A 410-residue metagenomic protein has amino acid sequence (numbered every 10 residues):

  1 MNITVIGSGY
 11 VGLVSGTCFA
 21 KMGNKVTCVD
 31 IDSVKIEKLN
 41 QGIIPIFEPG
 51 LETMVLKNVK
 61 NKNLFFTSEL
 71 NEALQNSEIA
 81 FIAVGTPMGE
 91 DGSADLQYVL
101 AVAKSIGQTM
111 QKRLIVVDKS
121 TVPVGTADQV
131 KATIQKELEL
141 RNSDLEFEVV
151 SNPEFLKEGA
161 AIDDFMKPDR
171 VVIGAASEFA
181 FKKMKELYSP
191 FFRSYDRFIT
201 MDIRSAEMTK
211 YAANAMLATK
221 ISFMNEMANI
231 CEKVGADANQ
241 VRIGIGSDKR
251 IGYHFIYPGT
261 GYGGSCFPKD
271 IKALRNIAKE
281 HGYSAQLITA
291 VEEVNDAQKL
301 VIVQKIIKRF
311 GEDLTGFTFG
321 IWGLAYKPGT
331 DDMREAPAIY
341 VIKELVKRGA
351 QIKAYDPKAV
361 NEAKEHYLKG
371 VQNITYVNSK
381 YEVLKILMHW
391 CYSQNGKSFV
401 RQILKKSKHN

Functional and structural regions predicted by a protein language model:
M1-N410: Structural/interface elements that position substrates and couple domains in central-metabolism enzymes
